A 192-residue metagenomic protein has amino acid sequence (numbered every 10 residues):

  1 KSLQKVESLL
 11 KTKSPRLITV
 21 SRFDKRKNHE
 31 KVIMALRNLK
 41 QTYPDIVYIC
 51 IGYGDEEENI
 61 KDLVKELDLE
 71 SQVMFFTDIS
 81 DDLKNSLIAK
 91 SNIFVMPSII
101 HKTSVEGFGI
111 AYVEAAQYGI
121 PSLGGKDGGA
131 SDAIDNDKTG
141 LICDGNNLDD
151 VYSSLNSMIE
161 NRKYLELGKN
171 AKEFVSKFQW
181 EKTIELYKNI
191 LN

Functional and structural regions predicted by a protein language model:
V6-K27, I33-L36, I49: Conserved donor-binding/catalytic core segment of Leloir-type glycosyltransferases
V6-S8, K13, Y43, L155-E173: Conserved donor-nucleotide binding/catalytic region of nucleotide-linked donor-dependent transferases
S14, K61-I79, L83, I93: Nucleotide-activated donor-binding/catalytic signature segment of Leloir-type glycosyltransferases, i.e., the conserved
D45, D150, K163-K177, L186-N189: A short, well-ordered alpha-helix in the C-terminal region of glycosyltransferases
A89-S104, I120: Acidic donor-binding loop of glycosyltransferase active sites
I99-V113, S131-D132: Nucleotide-sugar-dependent
Y112, Q117, P121-G124, I134: Short hydrophobic beta-strand element within catalytic cores of glycosyltransferases and related nucleotide-activated
D135-D137, L141-L148, S157-R162: Conserved acidic donor-binding segment of nucleotide-sugar-dependent glycosyltransferases
